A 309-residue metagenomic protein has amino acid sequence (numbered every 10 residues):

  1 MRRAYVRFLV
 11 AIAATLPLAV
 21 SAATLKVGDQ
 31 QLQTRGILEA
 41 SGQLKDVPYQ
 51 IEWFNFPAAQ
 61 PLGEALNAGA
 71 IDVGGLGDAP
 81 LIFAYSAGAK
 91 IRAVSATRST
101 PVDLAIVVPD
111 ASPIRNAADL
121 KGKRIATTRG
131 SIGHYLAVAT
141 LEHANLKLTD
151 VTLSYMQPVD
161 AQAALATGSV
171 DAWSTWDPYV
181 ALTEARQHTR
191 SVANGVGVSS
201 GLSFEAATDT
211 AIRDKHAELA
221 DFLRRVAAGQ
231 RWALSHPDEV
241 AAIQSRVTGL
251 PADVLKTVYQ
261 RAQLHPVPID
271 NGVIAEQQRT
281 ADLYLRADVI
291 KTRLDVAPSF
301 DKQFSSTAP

Functional and structural regions predicted by a protein language model:
M1-I12: Bacterial N-terminal signal peptides that target proteins for export
P17-A19: N-terminal signal peptide c-region/cleavage motif recognized by signal peptidases
A23-K147, T152-Y155, D171-S174, S191-V192 (+1 more regions): Short, glycine-/small- and polar/acidic-enriched structural segments that line small-molecule recognition paths
R35-S41, G63, N67, D78-L81 (+13 more regions): Extracytoplasmic/secreted envelope proteins and their assembly/folding machinery, especially bacterial periplasmic
P57-Q60, G75, T127, S131-I132 (+5 more regions): Soluble non-cytosolic domains of exported or imported proteins
A79, L153-S154, V159-R246: Pocket-lining segment of extracytoplasmic ligand-binding domains
D214-V289: Secondary-structure end/capping motifs
L285-P309: Conserved C-terminal helix/tail region of periplasmic/extracytoplasmic solute-binding proteins
